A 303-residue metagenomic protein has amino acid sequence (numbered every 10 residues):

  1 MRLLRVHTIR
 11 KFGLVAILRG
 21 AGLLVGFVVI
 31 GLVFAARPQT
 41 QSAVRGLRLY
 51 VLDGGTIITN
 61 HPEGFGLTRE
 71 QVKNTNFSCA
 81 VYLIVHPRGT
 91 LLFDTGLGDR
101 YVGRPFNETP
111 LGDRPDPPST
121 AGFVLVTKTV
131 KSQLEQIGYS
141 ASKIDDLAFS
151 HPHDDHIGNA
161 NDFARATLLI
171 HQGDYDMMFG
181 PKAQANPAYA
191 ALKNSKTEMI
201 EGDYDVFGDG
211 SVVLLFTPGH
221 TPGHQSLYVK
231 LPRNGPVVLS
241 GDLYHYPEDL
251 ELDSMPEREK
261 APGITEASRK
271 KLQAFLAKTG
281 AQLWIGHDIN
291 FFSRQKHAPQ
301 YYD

Functional and structural regions predicted by a protein language model:
I9, G13, I17-L18, G31-S132 (+5 more regions): Metallo-beta-lactamase
G22-I30: Hydrophobic membrane-insertion alpha-helices, especially the h-region of bacterial N-terminal signal peptides
Q39, A121-K143, D162, T167 (+2 more regions): Metallo-beta-lactamase
D94, H151, H220: Conserved G/P- and acidic residue-centered "switch" motifs that form tight phosphate/ATP-binding loops in soluble
G98, P187-K196, G202-F207, S211-P218 (+2 more regions): Metallo-beta-lactamase
E108-P117, L250-E257, Y302-D303: Short glycine/proline- and charge-enriched loop/turn segments that cap or connect secondary-structure elements
I144-D155: Metallo-beta-lactamase
G158-A164, R294-H297: Metal-dependent catalytic neighborhoods of phosphoester/phosphodiester hydrolases
